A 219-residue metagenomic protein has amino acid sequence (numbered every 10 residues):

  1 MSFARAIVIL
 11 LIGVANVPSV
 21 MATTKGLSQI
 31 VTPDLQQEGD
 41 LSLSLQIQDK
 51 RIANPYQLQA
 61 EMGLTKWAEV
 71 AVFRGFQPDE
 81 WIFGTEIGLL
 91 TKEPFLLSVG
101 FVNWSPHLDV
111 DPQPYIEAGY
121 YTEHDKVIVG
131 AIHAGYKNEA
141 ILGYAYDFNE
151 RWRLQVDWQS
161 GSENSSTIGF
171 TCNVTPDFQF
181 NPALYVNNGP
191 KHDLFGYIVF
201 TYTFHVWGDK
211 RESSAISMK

Functional and structural regions predicted by a protein language model:
M1-S2, P94: Intrinsic disorder/low-structure terminal segments
S2-I9: Sec-dependent signal peptide recognition, specifically the positively charged N-region followed immediately by
M21-P114, G119-V127, Y144-D157, G161 (+1 more regions): Transmembrane beta-barrel domains of Gram-negative outer membranes and organellar outer membranes
H133-G135: Surface loop/turn motifs at the tips and blade-to-blade linkers of beta-strand repeat domains
N138-G143: General zinc-binding finger modules coordinated by cysteine/histidine
